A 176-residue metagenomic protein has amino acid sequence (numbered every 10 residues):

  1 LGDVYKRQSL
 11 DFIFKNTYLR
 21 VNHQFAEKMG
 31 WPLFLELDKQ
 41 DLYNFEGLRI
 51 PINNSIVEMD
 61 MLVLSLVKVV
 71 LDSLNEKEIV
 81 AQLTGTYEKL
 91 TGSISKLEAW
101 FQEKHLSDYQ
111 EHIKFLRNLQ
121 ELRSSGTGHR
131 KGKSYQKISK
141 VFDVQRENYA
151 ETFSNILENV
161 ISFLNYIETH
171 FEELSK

Functional and structural regions predicted by a protein language model:
L1-Y5: Short, small-residue-biased leader/transition segments that mark boundaries at the very start of proteins
S9-F12, N16, R20-V21: A conserved active-site cap/scaffold subdomain adjacent to cofactor or substrate pockets
R20-K77: A long, hydrophobic alpha-helical segment
L42-N54, L97-Y109, K140-E147: Short, charged/polar, low-complexity loop and linker segments that flank or interrupt alpha-helical bundles
M61, S65-D72, K96, F115-E121 (+3 more regions): Charged, amphipathic alpha-helical oligomerization/scaffolding segments
L64-L116: Flexible secondary-structure boundary motifs
Q110-K140: Histidine-centered, metal-coordinating catalytic motifs and their short helical/loop contexts
K140-K176: Amphipathic, Lys/Arg-enriched alpha-helical patches that create a basic surface for binding polyanionic ligands
